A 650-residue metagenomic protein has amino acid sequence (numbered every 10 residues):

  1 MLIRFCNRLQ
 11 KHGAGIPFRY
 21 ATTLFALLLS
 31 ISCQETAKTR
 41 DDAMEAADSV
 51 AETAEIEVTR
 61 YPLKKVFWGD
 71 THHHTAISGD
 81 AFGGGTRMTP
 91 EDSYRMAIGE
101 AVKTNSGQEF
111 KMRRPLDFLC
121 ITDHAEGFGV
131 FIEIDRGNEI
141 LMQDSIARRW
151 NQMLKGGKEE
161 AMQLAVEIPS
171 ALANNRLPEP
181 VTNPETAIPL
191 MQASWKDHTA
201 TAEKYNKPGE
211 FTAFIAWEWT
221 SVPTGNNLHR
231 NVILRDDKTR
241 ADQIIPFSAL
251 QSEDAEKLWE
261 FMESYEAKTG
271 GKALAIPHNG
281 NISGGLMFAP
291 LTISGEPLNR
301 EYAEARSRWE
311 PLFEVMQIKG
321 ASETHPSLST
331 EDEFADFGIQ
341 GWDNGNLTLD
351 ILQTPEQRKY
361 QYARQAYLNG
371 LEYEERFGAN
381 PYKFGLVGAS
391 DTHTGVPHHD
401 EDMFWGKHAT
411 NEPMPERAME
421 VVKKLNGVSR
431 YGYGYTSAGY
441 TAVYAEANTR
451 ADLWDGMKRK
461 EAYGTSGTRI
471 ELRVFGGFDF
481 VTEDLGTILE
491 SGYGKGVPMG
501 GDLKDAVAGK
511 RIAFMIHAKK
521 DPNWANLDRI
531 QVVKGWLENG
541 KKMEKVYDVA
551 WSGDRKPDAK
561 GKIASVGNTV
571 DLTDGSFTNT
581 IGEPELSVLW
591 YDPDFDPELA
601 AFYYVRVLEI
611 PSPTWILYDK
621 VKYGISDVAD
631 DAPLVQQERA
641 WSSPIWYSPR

Functional and structural regions predicted by a protein language model:
M1-F18: N-terminal secretory signal peptides that target proteins for export/translocation
Y20-S30: Bacterial N-terminal signal peptides
Q34-P90, Y94, A101-S145, R149-N151 (+5 more regions): C-terminal functional module detector
S145-V181: Aromatic- and acidic-residue-enriched carbohydrate-binding clefts of CAZyme catalytic domains
A165-A171, T186-S194, N227, A249-I276: Cap/lid and interdomain-hinge subdomains that line or gate substrate/regulatory clefts in soluble alpha/beta enzymes
A213: Extracytoplasmic ligand/sensor domains, especially the bilobed periplasmic-binding protein
I233-L234: Long, charge-dense tracts
K238, S248-E253, A335: Conserved, charged catalytic cores of large soluble enzymes
